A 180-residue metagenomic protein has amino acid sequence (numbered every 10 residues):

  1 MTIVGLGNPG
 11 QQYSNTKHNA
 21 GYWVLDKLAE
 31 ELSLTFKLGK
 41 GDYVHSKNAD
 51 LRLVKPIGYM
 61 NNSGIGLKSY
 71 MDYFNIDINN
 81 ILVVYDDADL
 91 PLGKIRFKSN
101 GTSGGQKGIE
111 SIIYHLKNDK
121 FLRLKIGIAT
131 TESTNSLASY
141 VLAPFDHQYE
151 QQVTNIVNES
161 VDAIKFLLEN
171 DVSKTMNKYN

Functional and structural regions predicted by a protein language model:
T2-S99, E110, Y114, N118-L124 (+3 more regions): Nucleotide and nucleotide-moiety/phosphate-recognizing core
T102: Short glycine/threonine-rich catalytic loop with a Thr-x-Gly-x-Asp
G105-G108: Hydrophobic alpha-helical segments within soluble ligand-binding/sensing domains
